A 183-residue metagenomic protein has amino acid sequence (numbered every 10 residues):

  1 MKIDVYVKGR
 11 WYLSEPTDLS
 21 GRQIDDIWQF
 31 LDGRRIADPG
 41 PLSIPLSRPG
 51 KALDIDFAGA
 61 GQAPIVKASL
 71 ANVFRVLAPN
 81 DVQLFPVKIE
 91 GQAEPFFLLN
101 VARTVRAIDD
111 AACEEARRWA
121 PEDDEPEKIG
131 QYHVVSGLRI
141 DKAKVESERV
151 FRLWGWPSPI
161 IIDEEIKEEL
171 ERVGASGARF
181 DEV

Functional and structural regions predicted by a protein language model:
M1-V183: Phosphate/anion-contacting hairpin/loop surfaces
